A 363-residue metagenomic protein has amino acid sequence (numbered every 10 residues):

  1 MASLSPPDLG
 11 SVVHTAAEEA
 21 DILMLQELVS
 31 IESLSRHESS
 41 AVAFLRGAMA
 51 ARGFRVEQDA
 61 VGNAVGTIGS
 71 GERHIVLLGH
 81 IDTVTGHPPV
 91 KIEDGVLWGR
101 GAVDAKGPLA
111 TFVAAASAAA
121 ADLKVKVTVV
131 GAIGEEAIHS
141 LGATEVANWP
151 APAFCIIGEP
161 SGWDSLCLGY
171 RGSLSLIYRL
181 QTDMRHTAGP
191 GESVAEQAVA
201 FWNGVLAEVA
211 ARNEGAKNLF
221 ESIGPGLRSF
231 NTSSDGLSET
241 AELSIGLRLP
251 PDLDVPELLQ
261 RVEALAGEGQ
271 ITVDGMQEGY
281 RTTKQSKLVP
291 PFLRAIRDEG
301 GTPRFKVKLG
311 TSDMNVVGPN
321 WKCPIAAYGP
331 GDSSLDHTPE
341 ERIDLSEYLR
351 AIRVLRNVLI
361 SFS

Functional and structural regions predicted by a protein language model:
A2-A102, L123, K322: Acidic/His- and Gly-rich active-site-bordering loop/insert found across diverse amide/peptide-bond hydrolases
A2-L9, E57, P160, L174-S363: Metal-dependent amide/peptide-bond hydrolase catalytic core, centered on the "pita-bread" metallohydrolase fold
L45, L109-A119, A143-V146, A198-W202 (+2 more regions): Buried hydrophobic packing segments
I75-L77, V130, F154-I156, R228 (+1 more regions): Hydrophobic/aromatic beta-strand patches that form the interior of the parallel beta-sheet core in alpha/beta enzyme
H87-P88, D164-L168, F230-D235: Short beta-strand/turn micro-motifs at beta-sheet edges
L97-A105, R304-G310: Active-site nucleophile and cofactor-binding loops and adjacent substrate-binding regions of central metabolic enzymes
A110-S175: Acidic/histidine-rich catalytic neighborhood of metal-dependent amide-processing enzymes
